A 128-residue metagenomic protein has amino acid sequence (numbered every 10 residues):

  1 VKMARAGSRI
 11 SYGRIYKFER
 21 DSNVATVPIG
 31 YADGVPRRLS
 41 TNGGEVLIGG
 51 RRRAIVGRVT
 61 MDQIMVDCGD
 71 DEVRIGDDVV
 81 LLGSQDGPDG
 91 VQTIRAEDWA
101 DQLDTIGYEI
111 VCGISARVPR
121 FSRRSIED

Functional and structural regions predicted by a protein language model:
V1-D128: Active-site anion/phosphate-binding pocket segments in diverse small-molecule metabolic enzymes
